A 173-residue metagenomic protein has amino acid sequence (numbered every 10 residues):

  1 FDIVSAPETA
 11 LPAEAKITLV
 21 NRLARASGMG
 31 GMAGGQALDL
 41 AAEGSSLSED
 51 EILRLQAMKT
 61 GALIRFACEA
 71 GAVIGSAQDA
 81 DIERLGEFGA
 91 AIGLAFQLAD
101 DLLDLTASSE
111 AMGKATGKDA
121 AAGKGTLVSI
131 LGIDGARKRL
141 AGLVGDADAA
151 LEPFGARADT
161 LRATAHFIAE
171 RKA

Functional and structural regions predicted by a protein language model:
F1-A173: All-alpha prenyltransferase/terpene-synthase fold signal
